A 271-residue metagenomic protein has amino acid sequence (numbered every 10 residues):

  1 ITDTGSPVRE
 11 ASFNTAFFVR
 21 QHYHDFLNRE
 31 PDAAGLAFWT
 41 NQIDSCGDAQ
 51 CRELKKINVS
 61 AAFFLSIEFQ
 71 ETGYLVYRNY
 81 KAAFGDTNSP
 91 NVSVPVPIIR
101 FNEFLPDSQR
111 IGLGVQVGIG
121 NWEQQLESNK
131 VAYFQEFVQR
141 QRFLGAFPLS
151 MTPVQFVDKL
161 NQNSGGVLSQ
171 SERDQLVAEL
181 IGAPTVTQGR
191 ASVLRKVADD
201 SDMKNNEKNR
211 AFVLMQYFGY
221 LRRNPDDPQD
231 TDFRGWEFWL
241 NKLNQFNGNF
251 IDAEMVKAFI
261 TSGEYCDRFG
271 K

Functional and structural regions predicted by a protein language model:
I1-K271: Composition-driven recognition of low-complexity segments enriched in small/aliphatic/hydroxylated residues
